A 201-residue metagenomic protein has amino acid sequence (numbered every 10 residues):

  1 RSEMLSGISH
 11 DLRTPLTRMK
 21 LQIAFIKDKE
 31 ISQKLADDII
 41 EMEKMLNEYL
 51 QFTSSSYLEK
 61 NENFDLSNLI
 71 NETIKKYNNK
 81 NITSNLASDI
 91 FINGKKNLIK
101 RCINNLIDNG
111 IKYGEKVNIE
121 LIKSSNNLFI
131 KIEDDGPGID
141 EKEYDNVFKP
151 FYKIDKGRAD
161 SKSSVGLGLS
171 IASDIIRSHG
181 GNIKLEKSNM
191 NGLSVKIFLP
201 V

Functional and structural regions predicted by a protein language model:
S56-E59, F91-G94: Conserved micro-motifs of the catalytic ATP-binding
T83-N93: Conserved catalytic submotifs in the C-terminal HATPase_c
I99-I103: A residue-level detector for a conserved hydrophobic packing site within the catalytic ATP-binding domain
K116-N126: Short beta-strand/loop element within the Bergerat-fold HATPase_c
I139-F151: Short conserved segment of the HATPase_c
G168, A172: Short alpha-helical Gxxx[C/S/T] motif in the catalytic ATP-binding
G180-G181: Conserved glycine-rich
